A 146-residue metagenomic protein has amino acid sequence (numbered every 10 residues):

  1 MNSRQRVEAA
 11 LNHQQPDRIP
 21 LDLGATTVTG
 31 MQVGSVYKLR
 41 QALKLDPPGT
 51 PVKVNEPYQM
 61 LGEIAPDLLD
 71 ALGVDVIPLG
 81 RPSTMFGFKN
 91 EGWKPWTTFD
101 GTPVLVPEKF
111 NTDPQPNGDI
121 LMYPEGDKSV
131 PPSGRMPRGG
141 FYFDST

Functional and structural regions predicted by a protein language model:
M1-T146: Catalytic cores of TIM-barrel enzymes
